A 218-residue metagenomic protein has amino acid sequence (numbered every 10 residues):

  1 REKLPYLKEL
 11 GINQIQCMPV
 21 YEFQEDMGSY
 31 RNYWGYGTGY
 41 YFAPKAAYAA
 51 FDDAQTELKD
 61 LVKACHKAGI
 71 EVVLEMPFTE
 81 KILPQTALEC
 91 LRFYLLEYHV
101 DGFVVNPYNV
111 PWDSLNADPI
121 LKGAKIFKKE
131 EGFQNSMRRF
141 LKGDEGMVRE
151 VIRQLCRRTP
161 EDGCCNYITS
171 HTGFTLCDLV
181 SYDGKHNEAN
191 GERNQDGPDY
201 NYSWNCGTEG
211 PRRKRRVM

Functional and structural regions predicted by a protein language model:
R1, K8, A54, M218: Hydrophobic (often cysteine-bearing) scaffold residues that line and stabilize catalytic clefts of nucleotide/cofactor
E2-Q24, E97-V100: Catalytic domains of carbohydrate-active enzymes, especially glycoside hydrolases
K3-P5, L61, L91-R92, G163-C164: Generic recognition of flexible, low-complexity loop/linker segments
L7, C17, Y41, C65 (+3 more regions): Conserved, mostly hydrophobic/aromatic
Q16, V73, V104, N166-T169: Structured core elements
F23-K67, E80-E97, H186-G210: Aromatic- and acidic-residue-enriched carbohydrate-binding clefts of CAZyme catalytic domains
T56-E57, L61-E131: Active-site neighborhood of glycoside hydrolase catalytic domains
H99-D101, Y108-M218: Conserved alpha/beta catalytic core and glycan-binding cleft of carbohydrate-active enzymes
